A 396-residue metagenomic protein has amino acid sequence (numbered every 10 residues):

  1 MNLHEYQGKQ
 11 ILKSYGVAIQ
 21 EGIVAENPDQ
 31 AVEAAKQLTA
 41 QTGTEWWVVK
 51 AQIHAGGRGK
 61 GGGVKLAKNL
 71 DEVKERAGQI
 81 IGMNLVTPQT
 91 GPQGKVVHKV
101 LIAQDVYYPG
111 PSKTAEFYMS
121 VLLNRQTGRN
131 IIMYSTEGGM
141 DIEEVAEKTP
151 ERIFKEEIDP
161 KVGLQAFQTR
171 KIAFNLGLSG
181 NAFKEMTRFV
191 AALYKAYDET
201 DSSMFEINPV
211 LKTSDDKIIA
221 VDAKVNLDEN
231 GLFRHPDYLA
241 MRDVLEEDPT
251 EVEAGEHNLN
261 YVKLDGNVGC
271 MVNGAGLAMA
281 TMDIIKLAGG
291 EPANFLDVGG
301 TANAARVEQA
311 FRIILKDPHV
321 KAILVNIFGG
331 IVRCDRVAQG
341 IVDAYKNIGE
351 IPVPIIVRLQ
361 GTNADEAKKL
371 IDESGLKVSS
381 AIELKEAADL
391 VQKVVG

Functional and structural regions predicted by a protein language model:
M1-I207, L211-V325, D335-V337, K346 (+2 more regions): ATP-dependent carboxylate/acyl-activation modules
F328-V332: Glycine-rich, proline-tolerant flexible connector loops at the mouths of alpha/beta enzymes
I348-E350: Conserved catalytic network of the ASCE P-loop NTPase/AAA+ motor domain
P352-Q360: Short internal beta-strands
